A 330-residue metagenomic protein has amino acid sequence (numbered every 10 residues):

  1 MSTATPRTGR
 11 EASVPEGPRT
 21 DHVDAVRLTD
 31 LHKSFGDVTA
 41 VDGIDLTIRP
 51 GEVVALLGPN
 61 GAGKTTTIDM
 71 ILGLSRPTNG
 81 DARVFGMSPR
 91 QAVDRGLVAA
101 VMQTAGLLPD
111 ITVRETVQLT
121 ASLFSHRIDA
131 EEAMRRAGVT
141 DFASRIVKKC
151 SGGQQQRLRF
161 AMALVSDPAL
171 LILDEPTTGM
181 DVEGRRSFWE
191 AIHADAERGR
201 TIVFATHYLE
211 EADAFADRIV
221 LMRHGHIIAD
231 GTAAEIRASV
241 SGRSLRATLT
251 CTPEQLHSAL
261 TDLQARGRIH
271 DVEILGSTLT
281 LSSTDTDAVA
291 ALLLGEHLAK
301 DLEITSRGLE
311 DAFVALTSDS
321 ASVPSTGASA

Functional and structural regions predicted by a protein language model:
S2-E11, S277, S282-A330: C-terminal coupling/interaction segments
V14-A25: Extreme N-terminus of proteins, especially the signal/transit-peptide cleavage junction and the first residues
V23-V26, K33-F204, L209-E210, A214-R223 (+1 more regions): ABC transporter nucleotide-binding domains
F85, D94, S125, A238-S241 (+4 more regions): A generic structural signal for secondary-structure junctions that act as hinges or helix/strand caps at the edges
D94, T232, L256-A259, A288-L293: Hydrophobic side chains in well-ordered alpha-helices
E190-S282, E303: ABC transporter nucleotide-binding domain
